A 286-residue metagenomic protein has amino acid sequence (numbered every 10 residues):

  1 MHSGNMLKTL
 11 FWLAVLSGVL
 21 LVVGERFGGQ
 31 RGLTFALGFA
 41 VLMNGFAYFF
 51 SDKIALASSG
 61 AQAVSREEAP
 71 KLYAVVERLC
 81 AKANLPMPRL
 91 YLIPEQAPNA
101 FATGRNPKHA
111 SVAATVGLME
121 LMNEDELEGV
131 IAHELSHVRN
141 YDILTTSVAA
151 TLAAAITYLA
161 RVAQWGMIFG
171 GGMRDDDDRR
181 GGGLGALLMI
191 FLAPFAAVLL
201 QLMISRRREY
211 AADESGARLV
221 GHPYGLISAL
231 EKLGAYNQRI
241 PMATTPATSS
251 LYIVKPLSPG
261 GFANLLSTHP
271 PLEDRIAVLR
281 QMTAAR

Functional and structural regions predicted by a protein language model:
M1-W12, T34, N44-L184, F195-R286: Polar-ligand-bearing catalytic/cofactor-coordination segments of membrane-embedded or membrane-tethered inner-membrane
F11-V23: Hydrophobic, lipid-facing residues on alpha-helical transmembrane segments of integral membrane proteins
L21-R31: Short, hydrophobic transmembrane alpha-helix segments
A186-F191: Hydrophobic alpha-helical transmembrane segments of integral membrane proteins, especially lipid-exposed positions
